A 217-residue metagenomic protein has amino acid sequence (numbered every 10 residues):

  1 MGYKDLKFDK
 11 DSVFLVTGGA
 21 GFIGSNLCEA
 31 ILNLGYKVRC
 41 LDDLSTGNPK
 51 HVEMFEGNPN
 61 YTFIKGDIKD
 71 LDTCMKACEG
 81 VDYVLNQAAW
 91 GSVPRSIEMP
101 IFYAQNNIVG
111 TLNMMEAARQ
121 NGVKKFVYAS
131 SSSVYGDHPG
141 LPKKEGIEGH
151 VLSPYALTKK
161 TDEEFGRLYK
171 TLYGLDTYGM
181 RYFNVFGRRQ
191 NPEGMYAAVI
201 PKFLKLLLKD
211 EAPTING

Functional and structural regions predicted by a protein language model:
M1-V185: N-terminal Rossmann-like NAD(P)+-binding domain of SDR-like oxidoreductases, especially those catalyzing
G57, P192-Y196: Residue-level signature of the cytosolic catalytic core of signaling kinases
S96, G146-E148, L175-T177, R181-N191 (+1 more regions): A conserved pocket-lining segment of Rossmann-fold NAD(P)-dependent short-chain dehydrogenase/reductase
G110, L141, P192, P213-T214: Short, polar/charged, Gly/Pro-enriched helix-capping and turn/loop motifs at alpha-helix termini and inter-helix linkers
S153-P154, Y196, D210-E211: Short, charged/polar low-complexity linear motifs in solvent-exposed/disordered segments
